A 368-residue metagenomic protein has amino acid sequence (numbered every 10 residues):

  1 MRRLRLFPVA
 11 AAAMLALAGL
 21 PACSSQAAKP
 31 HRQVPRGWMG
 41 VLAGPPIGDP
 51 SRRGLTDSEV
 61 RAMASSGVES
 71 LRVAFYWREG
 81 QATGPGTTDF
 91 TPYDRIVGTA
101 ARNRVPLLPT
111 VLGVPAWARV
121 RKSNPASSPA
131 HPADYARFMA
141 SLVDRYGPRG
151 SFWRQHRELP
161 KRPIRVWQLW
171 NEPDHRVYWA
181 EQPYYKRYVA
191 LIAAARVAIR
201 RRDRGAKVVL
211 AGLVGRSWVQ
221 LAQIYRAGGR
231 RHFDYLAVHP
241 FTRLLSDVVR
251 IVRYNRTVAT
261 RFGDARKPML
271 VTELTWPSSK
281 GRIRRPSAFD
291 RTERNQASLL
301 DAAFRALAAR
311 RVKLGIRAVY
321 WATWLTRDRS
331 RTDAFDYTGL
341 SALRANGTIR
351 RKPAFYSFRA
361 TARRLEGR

Functional and structural regions predicted by a protein language model:
R2-A27: Secretory targeting and sorting signals
L20-R32, H239, R368: N-terminal low-complexity, Pro/Thr-rich disordered segments that flank secretion/membrane-targeting signals
A27-E69, A74: Boundary/entry segment of secreted carbohydrate-active catalytic domains
V34, P50-R53, A136, A140-R165 (+3 more regions): Noncatalytic carbohydrate-binding groove/subsite architecture in carbohydrate-active enzymes
G37-A43, E69-V73, L107-V111, R165-L169 (+4 more regions): Hydrophobic faces of well-ordered beta-strands that scaffold small-molecule active sites in alpha/beta enzyme cores
L42-D57, R78-T91, W117-A118, D174-Y178 (+3 more regions): Acidic-and-aromatic substrate-binding clefts and catalytic sites of carbohydrate-active enzymes
S51, D89, A118, P163 (+6 more regions): Aromatic-rich peripheral "rim/lid" segments of glycoside hydrolase catalytic domains that contact and position glycan
M63-R216, Y225, G229: Substrate-binding cleft and catalytic face of glycoside hydrolase catalytic domains, especially the flexible beta-alpha
